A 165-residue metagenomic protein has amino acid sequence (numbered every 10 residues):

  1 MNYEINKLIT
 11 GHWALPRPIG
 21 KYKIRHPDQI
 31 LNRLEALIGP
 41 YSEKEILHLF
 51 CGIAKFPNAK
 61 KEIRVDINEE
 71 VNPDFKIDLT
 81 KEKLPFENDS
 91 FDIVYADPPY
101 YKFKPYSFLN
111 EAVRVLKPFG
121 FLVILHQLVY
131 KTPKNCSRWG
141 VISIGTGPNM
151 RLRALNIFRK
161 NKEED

Functional and structural regions predicted by a protein language model:
M1-E43, H48-N58: S-adenosyl-L-methionine
K44-K81: SAM cofactor-binding core of SAM-dependent methyltransferases, primarily the Rossmann-like beta-alpha-beta module
I77-A96: A short acidic, Gly/Pro-enriched loop at the edge of an enzyme's catalytic core that lines a small-molecule cofactor
K102-K104, K131: Short glycine-rich, flexible loops that bind phosphorylated cofactors or substrates
P105-F121: A short glycine-rich, Lys/Arg-flanked "PGG" loop and its adjoining helix->strand segment in the class I
Y130-D165: Class I S-adenosyl-L-methionine
